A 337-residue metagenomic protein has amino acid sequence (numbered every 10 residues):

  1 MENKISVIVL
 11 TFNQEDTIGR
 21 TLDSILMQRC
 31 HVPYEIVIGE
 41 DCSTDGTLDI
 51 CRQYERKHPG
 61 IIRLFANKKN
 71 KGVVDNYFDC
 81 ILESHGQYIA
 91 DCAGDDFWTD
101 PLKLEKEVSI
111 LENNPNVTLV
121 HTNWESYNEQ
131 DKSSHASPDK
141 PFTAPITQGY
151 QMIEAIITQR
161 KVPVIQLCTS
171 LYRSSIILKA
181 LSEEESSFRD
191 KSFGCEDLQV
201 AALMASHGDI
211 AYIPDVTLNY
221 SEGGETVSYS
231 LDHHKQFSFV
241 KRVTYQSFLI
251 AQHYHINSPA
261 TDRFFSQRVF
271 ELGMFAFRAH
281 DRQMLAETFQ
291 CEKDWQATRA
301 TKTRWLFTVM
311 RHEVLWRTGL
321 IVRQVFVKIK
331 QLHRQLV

Functional and structural regions predicted by a protein language model:
E2, G273-V337: Membrane-interface aromatic/basic loop that binds lipid-linked glycans or pyrophosphate carriers, typified by
Q14-M27: Short, well-formed alpha-helical segments that are part of the catalytic scaffolds of diverse glycosyltransferases
E40-D49, K69, A93: A conserved acidic beta->alpha catalytic loop
N67-S84, K106: Glycine-rich, basic loop-to-helix element that forms the pyrophosphate-binding segment of sugar-nucleotide handling
I89: Short aromatic/hydrophobic "clamp" motif used to bind/position activated sugar donors
L102-S137: Conserved donor NDP-sugar-binding/catalytic core segment of glycosyltransferases
K140-H234: Conserved nucleotide-sugar donor-binding catalytic segment
Y150, S192-F193, V216-G224, Y229-P259 (+1 more regions): Catalytic core of nucleotide-sugar-dependent glycosyltransferases
